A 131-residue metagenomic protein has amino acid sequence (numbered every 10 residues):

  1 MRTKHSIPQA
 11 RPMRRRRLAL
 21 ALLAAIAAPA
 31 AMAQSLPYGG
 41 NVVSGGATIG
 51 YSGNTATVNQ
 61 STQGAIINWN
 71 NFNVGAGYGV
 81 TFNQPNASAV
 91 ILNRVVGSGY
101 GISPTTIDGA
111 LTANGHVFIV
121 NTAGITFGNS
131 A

Functional and structural regions predicted by a protein language model:
R2-A131: Solvent-exposed adhesion/ligand-recognition segments of exported proteins
